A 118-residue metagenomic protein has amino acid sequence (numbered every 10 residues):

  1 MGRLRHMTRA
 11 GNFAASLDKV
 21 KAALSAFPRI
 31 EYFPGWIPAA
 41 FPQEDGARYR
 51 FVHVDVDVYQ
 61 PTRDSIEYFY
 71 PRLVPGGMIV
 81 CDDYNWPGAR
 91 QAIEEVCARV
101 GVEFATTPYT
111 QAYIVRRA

Functional and structural regions predicted by a protein language model:
M1-A118: S-adenosylmethionine/decaboxylated-SAM
